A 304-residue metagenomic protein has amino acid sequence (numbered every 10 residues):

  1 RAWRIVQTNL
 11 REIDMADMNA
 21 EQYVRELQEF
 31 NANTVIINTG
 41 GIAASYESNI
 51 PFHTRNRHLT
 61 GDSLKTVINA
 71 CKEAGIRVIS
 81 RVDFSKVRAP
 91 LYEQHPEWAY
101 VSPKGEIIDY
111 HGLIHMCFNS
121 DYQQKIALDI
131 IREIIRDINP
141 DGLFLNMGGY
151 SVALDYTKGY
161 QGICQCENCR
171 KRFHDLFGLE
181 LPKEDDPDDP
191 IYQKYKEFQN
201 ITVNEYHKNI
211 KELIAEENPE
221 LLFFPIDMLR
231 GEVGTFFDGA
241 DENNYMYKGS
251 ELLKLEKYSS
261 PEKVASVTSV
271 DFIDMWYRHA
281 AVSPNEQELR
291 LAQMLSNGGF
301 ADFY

Functional and structural regions predicted by a protein language model:
R1-E26, N69, K86: N-terminal carbohydrate-binding accessory modules
R4-M18, Y46-D62, D109-I130, D186-Y206 (+3 more regions): The substrate-binding groove and active-site-proximal loops of carbohydrate-active enzymes, especially glycoside
I5, L27, C71, V78 (+7 more regions): Conserved, mostly hydrophobic/aromatic
I13-E29, Y122-I134, S250-L253, S283-L291: Short, acidic/polar
N19-A44, D137-I138, L289-Q293, N297: Catalytic domains of carbohydrate-active enzymes, especially glycoside hydrolases
Q28-S63, K86-D109, V152-N168, P225-V233: Aromatic-lined carbohydrate-binding/catalytic grooves of carbohydrate-active enzymes
L64, S80, F84-I138, M147 (+2 more regions): Active-site-adjacent "subsite" loops/lids of carbohydrate-active enzymes
D141-N146, V152-Y156, P182-Y304: Hydrophobic targeting/anchoring helices
